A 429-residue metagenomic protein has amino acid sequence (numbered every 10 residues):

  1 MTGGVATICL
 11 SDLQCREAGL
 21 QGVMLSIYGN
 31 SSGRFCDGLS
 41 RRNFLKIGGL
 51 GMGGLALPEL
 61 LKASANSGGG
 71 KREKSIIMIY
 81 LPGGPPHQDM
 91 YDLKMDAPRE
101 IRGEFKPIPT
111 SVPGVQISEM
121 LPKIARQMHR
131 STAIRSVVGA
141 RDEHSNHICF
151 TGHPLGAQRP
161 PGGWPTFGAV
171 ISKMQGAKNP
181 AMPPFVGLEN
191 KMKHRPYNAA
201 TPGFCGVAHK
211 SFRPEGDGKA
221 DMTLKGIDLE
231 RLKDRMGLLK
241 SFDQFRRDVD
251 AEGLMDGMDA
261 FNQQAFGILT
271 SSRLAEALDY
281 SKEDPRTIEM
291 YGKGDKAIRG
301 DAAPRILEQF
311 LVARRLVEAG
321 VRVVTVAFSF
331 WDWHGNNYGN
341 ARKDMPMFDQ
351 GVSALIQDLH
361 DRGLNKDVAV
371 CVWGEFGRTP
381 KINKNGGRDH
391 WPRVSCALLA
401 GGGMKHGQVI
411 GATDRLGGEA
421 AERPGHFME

Functional and structural regions predicted by a protein language model:
V5-C9, L13-C15, G19-E429: Ligand-binding pockets and gating/stacking loops
